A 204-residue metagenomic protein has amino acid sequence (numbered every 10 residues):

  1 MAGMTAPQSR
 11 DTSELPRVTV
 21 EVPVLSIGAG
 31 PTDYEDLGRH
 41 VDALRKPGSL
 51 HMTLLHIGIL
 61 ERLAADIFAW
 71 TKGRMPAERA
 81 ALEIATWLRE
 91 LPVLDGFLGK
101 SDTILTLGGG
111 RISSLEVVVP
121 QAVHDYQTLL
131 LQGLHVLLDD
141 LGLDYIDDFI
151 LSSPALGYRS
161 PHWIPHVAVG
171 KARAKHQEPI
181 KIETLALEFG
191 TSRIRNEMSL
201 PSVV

Functional and structural regions predicted by a protein language model:
A2-V204: Histidine-dependent nucleotide/RNA phosphoesterase domain, centered on the 2H-phosphoesterase fold with its duplicated
